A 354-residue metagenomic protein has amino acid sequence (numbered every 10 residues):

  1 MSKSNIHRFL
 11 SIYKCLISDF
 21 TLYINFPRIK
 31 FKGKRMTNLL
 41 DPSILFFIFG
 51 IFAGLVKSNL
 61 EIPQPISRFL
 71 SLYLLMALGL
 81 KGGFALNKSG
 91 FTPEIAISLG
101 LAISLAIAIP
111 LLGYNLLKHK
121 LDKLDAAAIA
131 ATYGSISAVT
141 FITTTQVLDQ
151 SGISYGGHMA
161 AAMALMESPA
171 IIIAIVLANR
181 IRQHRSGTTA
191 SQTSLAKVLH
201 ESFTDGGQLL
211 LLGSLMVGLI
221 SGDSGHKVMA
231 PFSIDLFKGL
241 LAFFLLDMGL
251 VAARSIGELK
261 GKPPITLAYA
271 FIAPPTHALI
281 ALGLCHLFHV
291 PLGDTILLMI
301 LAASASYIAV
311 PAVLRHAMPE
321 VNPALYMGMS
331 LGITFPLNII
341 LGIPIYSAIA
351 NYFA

Functional and structural regions predicted by a protein language model:
Y23-R35: Short, Lys/Arg-enriched N-terminal segments with co-localized hydrophobic residues within the first ~10-30 amino acids
M36-F52, Q64, F91-L240, F244-M248 (+2 more regions): Alpha-helical transmembrane segments of multi-pass small-molecule/ion transporters
L55-L72, N87-K88: Membrane-interface helix-loop junction between the first two transmembrane segments
S58-L60, F84, V251-P263, E320 (+1 more regions): Juxtamembrane membrane-water interface segments of multi-pass membrane proteins, especially cytoplasmic-side
L74, L78-G82, F244, M248-V251: Helical transmembrane-bundle signal
